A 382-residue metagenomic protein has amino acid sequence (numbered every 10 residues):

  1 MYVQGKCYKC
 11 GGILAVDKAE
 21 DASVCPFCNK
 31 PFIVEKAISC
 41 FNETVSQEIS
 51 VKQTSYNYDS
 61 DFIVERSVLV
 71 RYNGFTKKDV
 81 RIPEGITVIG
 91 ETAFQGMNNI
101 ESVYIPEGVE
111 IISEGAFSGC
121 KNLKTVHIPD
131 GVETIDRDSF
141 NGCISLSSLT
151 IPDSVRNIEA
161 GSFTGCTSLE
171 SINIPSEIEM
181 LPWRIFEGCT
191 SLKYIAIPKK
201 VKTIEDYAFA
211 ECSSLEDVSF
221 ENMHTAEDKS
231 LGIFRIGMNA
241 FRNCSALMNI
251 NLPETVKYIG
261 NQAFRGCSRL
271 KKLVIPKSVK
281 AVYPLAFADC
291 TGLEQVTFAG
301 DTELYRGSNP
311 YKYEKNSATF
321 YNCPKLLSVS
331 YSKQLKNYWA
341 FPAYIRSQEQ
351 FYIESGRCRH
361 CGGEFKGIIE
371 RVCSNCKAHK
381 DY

Functional and structural regions predicted by a protein language model:
Q4, A22, S355, E370: Residues immediately within or flanking Cys/His clusters that coordinate Zn2+ in small zinc-binding modules
C7-C10, C25-C28, C358-C361, C373-C376: Short cysteine-rich clusters marking metal-coordination/redox-active sites
L14, F32, F365-K366, K380: Cys/His-rich microdomains that often coordinate metals
A19: Conserved histidines in hydrophobic membrane contexts and catalytic metal-binding motifs
N29-S39, C376-Y382: Short Cys/His-rich micro-motifs in 6-15 aa windows
A37-S55: Short, intrinsically disordered terminal segments enriched in charged and Pro/Gly residues
Y56-I63, N73-V88, N98-I111, K121-T134 (+10 more regions): Structural signature of tandem-repeat unit edges
E91-A93, E114-A116, D136-S139, E159-S162 (+6 more regions): Consensus positions within tandem repeat domains that build extended binding/scaffold surfaces
